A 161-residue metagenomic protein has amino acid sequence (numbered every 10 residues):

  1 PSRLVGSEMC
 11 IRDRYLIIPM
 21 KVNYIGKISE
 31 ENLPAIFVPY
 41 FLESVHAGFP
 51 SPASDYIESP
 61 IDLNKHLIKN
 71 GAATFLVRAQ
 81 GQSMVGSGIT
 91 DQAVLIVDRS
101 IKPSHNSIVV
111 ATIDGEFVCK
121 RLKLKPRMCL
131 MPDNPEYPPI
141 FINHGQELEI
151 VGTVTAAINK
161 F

Functional and structural regions predicted by a protein language model:
P1-D13: Single conserved hydrophobic/aromatic residue that forms the stacking wall/gate of nucleotide- or nucleobase-binding
Y15-V85, E116-F117, L124, M128-C129 (+1 more regions): Short, positionally conserved secondary-structure boundary motifs
T74, S104-V109: Short, hydrophobic/aromatic-rich segments at coil-to-beta transitions
Q92-A93, S107: Structural motif
I108-V109, C119-L122: Short beta-strand-centered aromatic/proline hotspots
K123-F161: Glycine- and charge-enriched low-complexity intrinsically disordered segments
